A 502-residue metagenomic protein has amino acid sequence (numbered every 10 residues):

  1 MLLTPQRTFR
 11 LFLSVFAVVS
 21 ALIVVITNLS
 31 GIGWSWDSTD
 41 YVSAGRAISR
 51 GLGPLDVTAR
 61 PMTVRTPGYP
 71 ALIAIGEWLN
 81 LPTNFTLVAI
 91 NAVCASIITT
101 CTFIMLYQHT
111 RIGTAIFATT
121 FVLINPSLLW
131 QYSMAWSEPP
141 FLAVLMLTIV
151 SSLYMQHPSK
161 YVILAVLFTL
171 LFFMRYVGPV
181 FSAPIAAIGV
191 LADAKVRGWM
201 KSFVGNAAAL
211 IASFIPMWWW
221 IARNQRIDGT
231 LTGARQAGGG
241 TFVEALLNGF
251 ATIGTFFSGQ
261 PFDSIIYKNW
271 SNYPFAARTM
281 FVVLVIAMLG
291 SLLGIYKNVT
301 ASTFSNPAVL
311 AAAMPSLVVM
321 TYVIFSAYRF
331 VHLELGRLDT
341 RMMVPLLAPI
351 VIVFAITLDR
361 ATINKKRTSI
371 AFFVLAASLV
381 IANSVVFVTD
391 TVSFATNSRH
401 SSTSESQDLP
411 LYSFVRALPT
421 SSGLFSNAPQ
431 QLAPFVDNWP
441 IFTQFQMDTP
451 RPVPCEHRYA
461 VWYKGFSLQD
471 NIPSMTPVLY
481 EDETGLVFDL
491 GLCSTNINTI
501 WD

Functional and structural regions predicted by a protein language model:
L2-L3, Y154, P158, F181-F214 (+1 more regions): Perimembrane helix-loop-helix junctions
L13, A17, G113, V162 (+4 more regions): Signature aromatic-anchored transmembrane alpha helix within multi-pass, membrane-resident enzymes that catalyze glycan
S35, S127-P140, Q430: Short acidic/glycine- and proline-prone juxtamembrane loop motifs at membrane-interface regions of multi-pass membrane
T63, P67, A71, L79-I97 (+3 more regions): Loop-to-helix entry region of an early transmembrane alpha helix in multi-pass inner-membrane enzymes
A89-H109, A143, L147: Transmembrane-helix motifs of polytopic, lipid-linked glycan transferases
Q131-Y132, E138, V144, L171-M174 (+2 more regions): Hydrophobic/aromatic-rich transmembrane helices and adjacent perimembrane loops
S202-G290, V319-V323: Membrane-lumen/periplasm interface segments of specific transmembrane helices in polyprenyl phosphate-linked
L375-A433: Membrane-embedded, lumen/periplasm-facing catalytic core of multi-pass transferases that use lipid-linked donors
